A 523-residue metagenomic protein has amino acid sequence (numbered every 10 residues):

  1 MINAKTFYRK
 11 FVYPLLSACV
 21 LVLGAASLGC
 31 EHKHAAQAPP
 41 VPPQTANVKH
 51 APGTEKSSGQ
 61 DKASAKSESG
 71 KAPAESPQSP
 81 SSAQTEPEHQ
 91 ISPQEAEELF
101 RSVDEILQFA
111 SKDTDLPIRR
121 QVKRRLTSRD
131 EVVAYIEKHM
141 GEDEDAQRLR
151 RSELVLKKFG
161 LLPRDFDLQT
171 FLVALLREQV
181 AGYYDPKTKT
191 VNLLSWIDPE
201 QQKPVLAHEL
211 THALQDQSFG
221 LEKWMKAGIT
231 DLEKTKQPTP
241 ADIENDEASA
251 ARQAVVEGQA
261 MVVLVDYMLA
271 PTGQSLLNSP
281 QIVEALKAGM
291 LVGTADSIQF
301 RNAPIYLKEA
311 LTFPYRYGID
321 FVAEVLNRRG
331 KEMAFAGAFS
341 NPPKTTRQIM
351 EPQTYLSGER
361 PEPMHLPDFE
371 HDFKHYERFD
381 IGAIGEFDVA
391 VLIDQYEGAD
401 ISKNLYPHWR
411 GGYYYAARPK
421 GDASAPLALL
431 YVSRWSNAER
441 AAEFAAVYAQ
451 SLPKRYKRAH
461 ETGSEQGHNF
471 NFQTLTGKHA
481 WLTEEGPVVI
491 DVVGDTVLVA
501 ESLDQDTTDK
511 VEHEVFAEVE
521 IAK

Functional and structural regions predicted by a protein language model:
G29-K33: Bacterial signal peptide processing site
H34, A46-V48, P77-F166: A metal-dependent hydrolase signature that marks the N-terminal structural subdomain at the beginning of catalytic folds
I118-R119, L277-E284, L291-I384, A425-L427 (+3 more regions): Amphipathic alpha-helical substructures
R119-M140, A227-Q237, L277-A288, P342-K344: Acidic helix-start/capping segments at beta-turn-to-alpha-helix junctions
R151-P186, D368-A428, F444-V447, T476-A480: Short, compositionally biased low-complexity segments enriched in polar/charged residues
V191-A207, A251: Short pre-active-site segment immediately N-terminal to the catalytic Zn-binding motif
L210-K226: Catalytic Zn2+-binding segment of zinc metalloproteases
Y413, R418-K523: C-terminal soluble interaction/assembly domains
